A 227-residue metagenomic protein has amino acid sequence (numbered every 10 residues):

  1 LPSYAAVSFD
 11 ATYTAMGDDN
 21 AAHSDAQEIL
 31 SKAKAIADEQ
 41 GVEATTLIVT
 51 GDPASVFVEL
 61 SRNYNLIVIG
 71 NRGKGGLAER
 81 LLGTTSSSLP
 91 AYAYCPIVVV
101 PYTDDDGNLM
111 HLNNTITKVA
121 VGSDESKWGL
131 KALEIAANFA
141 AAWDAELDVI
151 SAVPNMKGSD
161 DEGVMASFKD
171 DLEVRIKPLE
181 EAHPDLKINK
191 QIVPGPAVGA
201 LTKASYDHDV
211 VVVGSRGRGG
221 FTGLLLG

Functional and structural regions predicted by a protein language model:
L1-N20, Q40-T45, T115-E162, A166 (+2 more regions): Small/aliphatic-rich secondary-structure junction motif
A5, Y13-N20, A35-I67, E180-F221: Structural beta-alpha unit
A22-A33, V56, I135, S167-R175: Short, solvent-exposed amphipathic alpha-helices that sit in or adjacent to ligand/effector-binding or catalytic
A26, L82-S86, L112, G129 (+2 more regions): Short, conserved glycine- and acidic-residue-centered signature motifs in active-site or ligand-binding loops
A54-N108, S205-G227: Gly/Ser-rich helix-loop-strand patches that form or flank binding pockets for ribonucleotide-derived cofactors
S55, S87, A137, K177 (+1 more regions): Active-site phosphate/pyrophosphate- and oxyanion-stabilizing loops and adjacent acidic/basic residues in soluble
D105-T117: Intrinsically disordered, low-complexity Ser/Thr-rich linker and spacer segments in cell-wall-related proteins
